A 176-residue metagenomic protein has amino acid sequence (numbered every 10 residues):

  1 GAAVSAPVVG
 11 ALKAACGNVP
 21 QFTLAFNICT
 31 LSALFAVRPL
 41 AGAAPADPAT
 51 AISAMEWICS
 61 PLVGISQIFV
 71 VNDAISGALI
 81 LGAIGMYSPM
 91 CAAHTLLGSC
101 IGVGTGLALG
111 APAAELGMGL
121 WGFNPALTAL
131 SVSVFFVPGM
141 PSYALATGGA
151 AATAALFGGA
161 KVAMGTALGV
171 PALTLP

Functional and structural regions predicted by a protein language model:
G1-G77, M90-P176: C-terminal transmembrane helix-loop-helix hairpin of multi-pass membrane proteins
I80-L81: A short small-residue
I84-Y87: Alpha-helical transmembrane segments and their helix-helix packing motifs
